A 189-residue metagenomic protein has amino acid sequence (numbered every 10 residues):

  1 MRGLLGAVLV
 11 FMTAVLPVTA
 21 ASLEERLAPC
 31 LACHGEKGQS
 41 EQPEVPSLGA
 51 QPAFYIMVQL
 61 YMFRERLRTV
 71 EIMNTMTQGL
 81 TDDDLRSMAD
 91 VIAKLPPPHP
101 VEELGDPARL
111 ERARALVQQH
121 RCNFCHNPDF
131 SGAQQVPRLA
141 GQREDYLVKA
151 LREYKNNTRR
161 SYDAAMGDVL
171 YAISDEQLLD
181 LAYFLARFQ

Functional and structural regions predicted by a protein language model:
M1-L4: Positively charged n-region of N-terminal signal peptides that target proteins for export
G6-V15: Bacterial N-terminal signal peptides
T19-K37, P100-V101, G105-P128, R143: Sequence/structural segment immediately N-terminal to covalent heme-attachment motifs in c-type and related
H34, R64, H126, K155 (+1 more regions): Protein kinase-like catalytic domain
G38-R68, N74-L80, R114, Q118 (+3 more regions): Gly/Gly-Pro-rich "capping" loops immediately C-terminal to redox-active cysteine motifs in periplasmic/lumenal
Q78-P100, D145, Y171-Q189: C-terminal capping alpha-helices of c-type cytochrome domains
